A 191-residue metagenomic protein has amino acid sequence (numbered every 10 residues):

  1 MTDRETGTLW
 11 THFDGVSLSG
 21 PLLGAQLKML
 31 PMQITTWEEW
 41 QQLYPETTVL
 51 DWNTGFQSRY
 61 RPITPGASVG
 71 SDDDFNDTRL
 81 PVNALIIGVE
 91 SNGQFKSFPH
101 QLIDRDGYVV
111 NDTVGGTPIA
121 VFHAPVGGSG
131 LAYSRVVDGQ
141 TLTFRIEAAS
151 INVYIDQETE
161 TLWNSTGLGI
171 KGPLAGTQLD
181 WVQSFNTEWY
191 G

Functional and structural regions predicted by a protein language model:
M1-G191: Mid-to-C-terminal functional-domain signal that highlights helix-capping/loop sites within ligand-binding modules
